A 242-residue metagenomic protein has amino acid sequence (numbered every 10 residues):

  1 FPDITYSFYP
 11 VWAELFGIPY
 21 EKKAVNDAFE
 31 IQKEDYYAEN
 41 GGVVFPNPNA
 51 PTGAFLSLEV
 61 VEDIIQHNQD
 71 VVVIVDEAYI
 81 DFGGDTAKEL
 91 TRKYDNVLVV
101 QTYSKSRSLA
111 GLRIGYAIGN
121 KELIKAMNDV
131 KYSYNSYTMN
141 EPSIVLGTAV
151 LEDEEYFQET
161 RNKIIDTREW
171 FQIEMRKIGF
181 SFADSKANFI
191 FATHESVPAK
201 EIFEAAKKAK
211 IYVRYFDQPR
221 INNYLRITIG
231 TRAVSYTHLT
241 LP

Functional and structural regions predicted by a protein language model:
F1-W12: Conserved PLP-anchoring active-site segment centered on the Schiff-base-forming lysine
P2-D3, K22-N26, Q101, F216-D217: Short beta->alpha connector loops at strand-helix junctions that form conserved, small/polar/Pro-enriched
E21-D81: Active-site phosphate-binding strand-loop segment of PLP-dependent enzymes
N96-R176, F180-A183: PLP-dependent aminotransferase class I/II
G111, K186, R220-N223: Short acidic/glycine-enriched loop/turn segments that link adjacent beta-strands
I165, K177-A209, L225: Conserved PLP-binding catalytic core of the aspartate aminotransferase-like
T237-P242: Conserved small/polar residues in nucleotide/adenosyl-binding loops
